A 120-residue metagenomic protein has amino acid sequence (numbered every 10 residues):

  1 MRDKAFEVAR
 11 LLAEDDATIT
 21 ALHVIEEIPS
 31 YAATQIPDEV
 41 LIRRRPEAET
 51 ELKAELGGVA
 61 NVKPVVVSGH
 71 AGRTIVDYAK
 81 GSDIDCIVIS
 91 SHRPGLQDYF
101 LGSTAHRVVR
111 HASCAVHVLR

Functional and structural regions predicted by a protein language model:
M1-E7, P29, V59, H111-R120: Intrinsically disordered or low-complexity boundary/linker segments at protein termini and domain junctions
M1-Q35: Small/aliphatic-rich secondary-structure junction motif
T20-L22, K63-V67, H117: General small-molecule cofactor/ligand-binding pocket signal
H23-I25, S90-H92, R120: Short secondary-structure boundary segments
Y31-T34, V76-D77, Y99-F100: Short, well-ordered secondary-structure micro-motifs
D38-T50: A short acidic, glycine-rich active-site loop that binds or catalyzes chemistry on phosphate/adenosine moieties
L56-I87, P94: Structural beta-alpha unit
C86-R110: Glycine-rich, Arg-bearing micro-motifs that act as flexible, cationic patches
